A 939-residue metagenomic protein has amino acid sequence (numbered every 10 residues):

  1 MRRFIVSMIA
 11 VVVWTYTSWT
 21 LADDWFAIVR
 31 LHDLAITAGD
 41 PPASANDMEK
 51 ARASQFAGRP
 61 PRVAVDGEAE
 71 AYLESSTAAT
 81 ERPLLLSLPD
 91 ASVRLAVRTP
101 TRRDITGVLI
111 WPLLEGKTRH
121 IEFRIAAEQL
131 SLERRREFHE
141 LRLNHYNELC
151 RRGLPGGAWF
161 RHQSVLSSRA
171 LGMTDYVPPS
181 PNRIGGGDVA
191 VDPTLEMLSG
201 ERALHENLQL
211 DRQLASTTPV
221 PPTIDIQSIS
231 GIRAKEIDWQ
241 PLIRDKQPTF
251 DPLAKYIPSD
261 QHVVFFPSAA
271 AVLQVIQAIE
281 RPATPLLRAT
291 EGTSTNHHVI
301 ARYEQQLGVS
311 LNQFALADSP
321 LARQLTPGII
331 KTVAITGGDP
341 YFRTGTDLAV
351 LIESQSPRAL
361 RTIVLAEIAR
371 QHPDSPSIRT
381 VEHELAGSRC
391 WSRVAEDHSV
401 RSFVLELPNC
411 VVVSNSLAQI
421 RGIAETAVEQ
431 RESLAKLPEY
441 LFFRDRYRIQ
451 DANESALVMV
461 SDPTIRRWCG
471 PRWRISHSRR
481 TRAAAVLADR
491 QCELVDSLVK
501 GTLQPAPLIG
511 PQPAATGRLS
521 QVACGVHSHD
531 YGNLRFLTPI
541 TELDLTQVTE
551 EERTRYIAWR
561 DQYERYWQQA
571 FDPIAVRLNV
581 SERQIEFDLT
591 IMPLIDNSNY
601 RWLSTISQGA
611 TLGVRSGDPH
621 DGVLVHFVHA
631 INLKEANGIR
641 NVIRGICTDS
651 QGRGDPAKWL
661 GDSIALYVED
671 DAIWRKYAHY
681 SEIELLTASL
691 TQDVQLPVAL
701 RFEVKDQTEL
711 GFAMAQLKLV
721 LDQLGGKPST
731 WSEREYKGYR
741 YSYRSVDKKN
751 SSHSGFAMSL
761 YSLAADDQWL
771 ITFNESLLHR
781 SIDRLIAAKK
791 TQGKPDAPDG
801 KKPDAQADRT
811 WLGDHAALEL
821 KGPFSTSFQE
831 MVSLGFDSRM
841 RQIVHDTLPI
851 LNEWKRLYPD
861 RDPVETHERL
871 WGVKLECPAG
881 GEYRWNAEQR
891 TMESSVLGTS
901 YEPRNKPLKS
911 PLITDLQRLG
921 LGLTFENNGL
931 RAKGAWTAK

Functional and structural regions predicted by a protein language model:
F4-V13: Sec-dependent N-terminal signal peptides
T15-T17: N-terminal signal peptide c-region/cleavage motif recognized by signal peptidases
D23-Y72, S76-T77, R152-L348, I352-V381 (+7 more regions): Structural boundary/hinge residues at secondary-structure and domain interfaces
W25, R30-T37, V165, T174-D175 (+11 more regions): C-terminal functional regions that serve as terminal interaction/effector modules
A27-R30, I36-H145, L154, A158: Long, solvent-exposed N-terminal ectodomains/accessory regions that are displayed to the extracellular/lumenal milieu
R59, Y72-E115, E122-E128, L325-D445 (+1 more regions): Single conserved position on a long alpha-helix in the C-terminal lobe of the eukaryotic protein kinase
Q829-E868: Conserved hydrophobic/amphipathic alpha-helical signal-anchor segments
H867-K933: Periplasmic/extracellular, small/polar-rich flexible segments of pilin-like filament-forming proteins
